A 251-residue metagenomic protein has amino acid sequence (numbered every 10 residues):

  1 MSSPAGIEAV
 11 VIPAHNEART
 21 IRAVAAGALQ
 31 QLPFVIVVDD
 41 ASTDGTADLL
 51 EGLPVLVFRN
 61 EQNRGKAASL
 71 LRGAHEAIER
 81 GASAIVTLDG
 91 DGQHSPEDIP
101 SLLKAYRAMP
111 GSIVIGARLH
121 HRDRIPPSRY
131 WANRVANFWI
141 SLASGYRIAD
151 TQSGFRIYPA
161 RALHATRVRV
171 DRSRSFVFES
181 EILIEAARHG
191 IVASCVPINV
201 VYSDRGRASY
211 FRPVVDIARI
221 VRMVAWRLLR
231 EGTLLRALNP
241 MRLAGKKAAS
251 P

Functional and structural regions predicted by a protein language model:
M1-A5, G145, D171-P251: Hydrophobic helical membrane-anchoring modules
A5-A9, G27-V37, G45, V55: Short loop->beta transition adjacent to catalytic acidic/histidine clusters or analogous donor-positioning motifs
I12-Q30: Short, well-formed alpha-helical segments that are part of the catalytic scaffolds of diverse glycosyltransferases
R19-A23, D44-G52: Acidic helix N-cap motif at the loop->helix transition within catalytic regions of sugar-transfer enzymes
I21, G73, D91, P159 (+3 more regions): Residue-level signature of catalytic and energy-coupling elements of molecular machines, predominantly ATP/GTP-dependent
D39-D48, Q62, G92: A conserved acidic beta->alpha catalytic loop
E61-E79, P96-F176, S203-F211, V215-V221: Acceptor/aglycone-binding surface of glycosyltransferases and processive sugar-polymer synthases
A82-D91: Short beta-strand-to-loop acidic/aromatic patch adjacent to the donor-nucleotide binding site
